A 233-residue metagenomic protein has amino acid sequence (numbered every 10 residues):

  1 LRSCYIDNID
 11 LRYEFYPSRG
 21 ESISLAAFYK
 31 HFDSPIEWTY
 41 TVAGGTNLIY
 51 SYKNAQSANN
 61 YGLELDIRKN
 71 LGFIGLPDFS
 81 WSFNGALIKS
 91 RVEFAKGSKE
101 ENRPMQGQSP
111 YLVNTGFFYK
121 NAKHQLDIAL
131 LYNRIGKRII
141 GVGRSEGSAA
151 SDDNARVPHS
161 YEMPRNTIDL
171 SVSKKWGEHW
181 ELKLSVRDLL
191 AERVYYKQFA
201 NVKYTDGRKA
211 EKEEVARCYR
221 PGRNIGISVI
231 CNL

Functional and structural regions predicted by a protein language model:
L1, N8, L48-A55, G97-P104 (+3 more regions): Extracellular loop and loop/strand-boundary signature of outer-membrane beta-barrel proteins
R2-S22, F28, Y61, L130 (+3 more regions): Outer-membrane beta-barrel transmembrane strands
Y5, F15-R19, H31, K69-G75 (+5 more regions): Outer-membrane beta-barrel strand-turn architecture
Y5-I9, S57-L63, S109-V113, P164-I168 (+1 more regions): Residues that define the transmembrane beta-barrel architecture of outer-membrane proteins
L11-F15, L63-K69, T115-Y119, L130 (+3 more regions): Residues on the lipid-exposed face of transmembrane beta-strands in outer-membrane beta-barrel proteins
S22-F32, N47-V142: Gram-negative outer-membrane beta-barrel transporters
D33, T39-I49, K96-P104, R144-N154 (+1 more regions): Flexible, surface-exposed loop regions and adjacent strand-edge segments of Gram-negative outer-membrane beta-barrel
D33-S34, R134-A149, S173-L233: C-terminal beta-signal and adjacent terminal beta-strands/loops of Gram-negative outer-membrane beta-barrel proteins
